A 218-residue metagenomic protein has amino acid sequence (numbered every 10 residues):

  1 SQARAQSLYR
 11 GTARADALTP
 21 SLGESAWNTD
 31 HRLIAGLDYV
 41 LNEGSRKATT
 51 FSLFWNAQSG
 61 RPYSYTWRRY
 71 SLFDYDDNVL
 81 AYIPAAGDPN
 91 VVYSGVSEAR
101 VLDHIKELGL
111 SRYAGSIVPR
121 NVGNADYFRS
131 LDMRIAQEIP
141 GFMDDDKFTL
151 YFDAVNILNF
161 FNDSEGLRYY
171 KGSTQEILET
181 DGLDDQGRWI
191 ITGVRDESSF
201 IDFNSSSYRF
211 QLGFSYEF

Functional and structural regions predicted by a protein language model:
S1-S64: Gram-negative outer-membrane beta-barrel transporters
Q2-A15, T66-D76, E165-Q175: Flexible, surface-exposed loop regions and adjacent strand-edge segments of Gram-negative outer-membrane beta-barrel
G23-T29, G123-Y127, D202-N204: Replace "Gram-negative outer membrane beta-barrel proteins" with "bacterial and organellar outer membrane beta-barrel
T29-L33, Y127-L131, S206-F210: Residues that define the transmembrane beta-barrel architecture of outer-membrane proteins
L33-A35, K47-L53, M133, F148-F152 (+1 more regions): Transmembrane beta-strands of outer-membrane beta-barrel proteins
D38-G44, T49-F51, S59, Q137-M143 (+3 more regions): Outer-membrane beta-barrel proteins
T50-F142, T149, E176-S198: Extracytoplasmic gating/loop element in the C-terminal half of outer-membrane beta-barrel translocons and assembly
N162-F218: C-terminal beta-signal and terminal closure region of outer-membrane beta-barrel proteins
